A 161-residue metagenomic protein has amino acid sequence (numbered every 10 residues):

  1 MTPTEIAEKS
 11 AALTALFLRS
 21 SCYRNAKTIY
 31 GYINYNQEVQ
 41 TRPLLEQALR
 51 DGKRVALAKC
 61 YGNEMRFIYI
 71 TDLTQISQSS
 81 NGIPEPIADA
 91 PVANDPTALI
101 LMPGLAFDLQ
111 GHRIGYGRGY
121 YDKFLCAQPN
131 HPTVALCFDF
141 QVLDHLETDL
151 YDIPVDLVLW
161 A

Functional and structural regions predicted by a protein language model:
M1-D95: N-terminal active-site beta-alpha-beta segment that forms phosphate/nucleotide-binding and substrate-recognition loops
N63-A161: Conserved phosphate- and dinucleotide-binding cores of soluble alpha/beta proteins, encompassing both enzyme active
